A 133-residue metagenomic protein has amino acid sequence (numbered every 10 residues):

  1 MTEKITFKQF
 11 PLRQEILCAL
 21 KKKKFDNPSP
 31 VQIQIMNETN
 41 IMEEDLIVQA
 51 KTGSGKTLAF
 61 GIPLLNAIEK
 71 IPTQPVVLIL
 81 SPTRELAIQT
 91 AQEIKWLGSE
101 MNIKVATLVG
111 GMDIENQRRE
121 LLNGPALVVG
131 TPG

Functional and structural regions predicted by a protein language model:
M1-Q49: Conserved pre-motif I regulatory segment
T2-I5, L65, I94, P125: Residue-level detection of beta-strand scaffold positions
E3-F10, K56-F60, R84, M112: Flexible, active-site-adjacent loop/turn segments at secondary-structure boundaries
E15-F25, P72-G133: Conserved nucleic-acid-binding Ia/Ib motif block in the N-terminal RecA-like helicase ATPase lobe
P30, A59, V129: Short aromatic/basic micro-patch
I33-E44, T57-P72, L78, E85-I88 (+1 more regions): Walker A/P-loop NTP-binding motif
A50-S54: The conserved Walker
